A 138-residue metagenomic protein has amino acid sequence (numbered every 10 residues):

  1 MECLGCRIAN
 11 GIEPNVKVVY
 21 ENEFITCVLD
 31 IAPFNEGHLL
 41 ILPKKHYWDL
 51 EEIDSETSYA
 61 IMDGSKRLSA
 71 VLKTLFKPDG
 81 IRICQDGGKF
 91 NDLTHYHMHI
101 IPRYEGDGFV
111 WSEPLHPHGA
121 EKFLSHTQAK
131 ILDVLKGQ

Functional and structural regions predicted by a protein language model:
M1-Q138: HIT superfamily nucleotide-processing domains
